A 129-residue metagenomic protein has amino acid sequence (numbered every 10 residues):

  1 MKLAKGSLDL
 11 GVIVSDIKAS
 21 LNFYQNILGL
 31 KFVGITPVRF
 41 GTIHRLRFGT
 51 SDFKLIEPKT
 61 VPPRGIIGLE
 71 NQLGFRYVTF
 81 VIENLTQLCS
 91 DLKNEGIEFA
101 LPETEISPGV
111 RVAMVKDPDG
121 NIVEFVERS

Functional and structural regions predicted by a protein language model:
M1-L8, K31-T79, S90-K116, R128-S129: Vicinal oxygen chelate
V14-I17: Conserved beta-strand-loop-alpha-helix junction that forms the acyl-donor binding cleft
A19, L85-L88: Short, conserved charged micro-motifs
S20-Q25, L92, G120: Conserved active-site tyrosine of GNAT-family acetyltransferases
I122-F125: Short glycine-/small-residue motifs
